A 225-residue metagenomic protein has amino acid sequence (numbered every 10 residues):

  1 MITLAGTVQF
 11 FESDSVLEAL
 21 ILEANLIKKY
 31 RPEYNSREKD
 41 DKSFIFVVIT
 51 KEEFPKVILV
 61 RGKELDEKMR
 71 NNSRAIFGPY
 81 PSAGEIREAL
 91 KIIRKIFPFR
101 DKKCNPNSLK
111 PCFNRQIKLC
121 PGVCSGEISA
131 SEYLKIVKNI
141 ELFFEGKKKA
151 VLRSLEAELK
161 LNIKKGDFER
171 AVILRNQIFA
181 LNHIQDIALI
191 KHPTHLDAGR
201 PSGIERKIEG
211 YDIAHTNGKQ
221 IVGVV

Functional and structural regions predicted by a protein language model:
M1-V225: Acidic, glycine-enriched active-site microenvironments
